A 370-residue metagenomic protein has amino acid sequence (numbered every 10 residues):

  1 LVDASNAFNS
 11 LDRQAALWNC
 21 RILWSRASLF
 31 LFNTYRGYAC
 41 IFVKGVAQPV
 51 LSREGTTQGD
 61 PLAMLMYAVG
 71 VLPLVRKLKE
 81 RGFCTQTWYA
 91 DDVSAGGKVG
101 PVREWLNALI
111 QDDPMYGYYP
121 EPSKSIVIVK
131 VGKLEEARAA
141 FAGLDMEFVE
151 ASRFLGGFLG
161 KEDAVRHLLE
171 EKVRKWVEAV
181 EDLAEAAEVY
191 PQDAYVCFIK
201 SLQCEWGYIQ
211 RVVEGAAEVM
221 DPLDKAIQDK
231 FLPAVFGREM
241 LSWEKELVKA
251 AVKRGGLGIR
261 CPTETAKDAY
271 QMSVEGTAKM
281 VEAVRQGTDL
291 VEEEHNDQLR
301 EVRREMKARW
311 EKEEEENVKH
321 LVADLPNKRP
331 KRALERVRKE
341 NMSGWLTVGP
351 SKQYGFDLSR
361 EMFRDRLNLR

Functional and structural regions predicted by a protein language model:
L1-R370: Nucleic-acid-interacting cores, centered on viral/eukaryotic replication and modification enzymes
